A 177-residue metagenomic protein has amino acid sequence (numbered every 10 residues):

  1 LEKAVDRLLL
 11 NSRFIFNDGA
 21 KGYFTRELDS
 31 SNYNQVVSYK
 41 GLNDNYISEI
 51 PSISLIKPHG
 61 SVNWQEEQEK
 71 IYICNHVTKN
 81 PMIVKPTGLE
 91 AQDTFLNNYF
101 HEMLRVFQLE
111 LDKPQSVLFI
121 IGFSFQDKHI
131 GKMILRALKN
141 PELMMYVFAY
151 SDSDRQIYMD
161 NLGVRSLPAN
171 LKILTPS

Functional and structural regions predicted by a protein language model:
L1-V84: Extended, H/D-rich, highly charged conserved domains that either
A4, P58, K85-G88, Q115 (+2 more regions): Functionally constrained cores in energy, signaling, and assembly domains
Y23-S31, K85-Q92, F148-D154: Short C-terminal domain-edge/linker segments immediately following a structured domain
F24-V36, Q92-L96, I120-F125: Short linear motifs at secondary-structure transitions and domain/linker junctions
Y33-Y46, F100-E102, K128-I130, S153: Short amphipathic alpha-helical surface micro-motifs
E69-R105, E110: Flexible internal linker/loop segments at domain or repeat junctions
D93-F95, H101, R105-S177: SIR2/sirtuin-family catalytic core signature
